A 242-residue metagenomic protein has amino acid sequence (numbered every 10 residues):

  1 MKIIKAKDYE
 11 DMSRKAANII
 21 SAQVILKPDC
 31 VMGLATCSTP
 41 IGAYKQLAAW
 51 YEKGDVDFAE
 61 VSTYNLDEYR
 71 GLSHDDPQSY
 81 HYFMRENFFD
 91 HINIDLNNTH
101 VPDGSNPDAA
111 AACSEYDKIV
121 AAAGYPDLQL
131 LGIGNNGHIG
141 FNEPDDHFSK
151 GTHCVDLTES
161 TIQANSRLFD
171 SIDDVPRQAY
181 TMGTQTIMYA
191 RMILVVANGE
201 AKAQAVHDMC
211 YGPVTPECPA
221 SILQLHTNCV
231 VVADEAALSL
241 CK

Functional and structural regions predicted by a protein language model:
M1-M32: N-terminal glycine-/serine-/threonine-rich phosphate-binding loop
L26-E52: Glycine-rich N-terminal segment of FAD-binding domains in flavoprotein oxidoreductases, spanning the beta-loop-helix
G33-C37, N65, P102-D103, L130-I133 (+2 more regions): Short beta-strand segments
Q46-D57, Y80, P144-H153, V214: A glycine- and small-aliphatic-rich helix-loop capping segment at beta-alpha/alpha-beta transitions that lines
V56-Q129: Ligand-binding beta-strand-loop-alpha-helix segment within the catalytic cores of soluble metabolic enzymes
G124-S149: Glycine-rich phosphate-binding loop
G140-T184: Class I SAM-dependent methyltransferase SAM-binding "motif I" and its flanking Rossmann-like core
M182-Q185, Y189-K242: ATP/nucleoside-binding phosphotransfer catalytic cores, i.e., glycine-rich phosphate-binding loops
